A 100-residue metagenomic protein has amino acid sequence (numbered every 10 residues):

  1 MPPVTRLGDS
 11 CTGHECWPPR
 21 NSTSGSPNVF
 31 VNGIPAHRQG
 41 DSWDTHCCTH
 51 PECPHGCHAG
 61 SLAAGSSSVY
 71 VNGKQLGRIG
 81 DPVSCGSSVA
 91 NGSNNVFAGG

Functional and structural regions predicted by a protein language model:
P2-G100: Intrinsically disordered, low-complexity proline/glycine-rich segments
